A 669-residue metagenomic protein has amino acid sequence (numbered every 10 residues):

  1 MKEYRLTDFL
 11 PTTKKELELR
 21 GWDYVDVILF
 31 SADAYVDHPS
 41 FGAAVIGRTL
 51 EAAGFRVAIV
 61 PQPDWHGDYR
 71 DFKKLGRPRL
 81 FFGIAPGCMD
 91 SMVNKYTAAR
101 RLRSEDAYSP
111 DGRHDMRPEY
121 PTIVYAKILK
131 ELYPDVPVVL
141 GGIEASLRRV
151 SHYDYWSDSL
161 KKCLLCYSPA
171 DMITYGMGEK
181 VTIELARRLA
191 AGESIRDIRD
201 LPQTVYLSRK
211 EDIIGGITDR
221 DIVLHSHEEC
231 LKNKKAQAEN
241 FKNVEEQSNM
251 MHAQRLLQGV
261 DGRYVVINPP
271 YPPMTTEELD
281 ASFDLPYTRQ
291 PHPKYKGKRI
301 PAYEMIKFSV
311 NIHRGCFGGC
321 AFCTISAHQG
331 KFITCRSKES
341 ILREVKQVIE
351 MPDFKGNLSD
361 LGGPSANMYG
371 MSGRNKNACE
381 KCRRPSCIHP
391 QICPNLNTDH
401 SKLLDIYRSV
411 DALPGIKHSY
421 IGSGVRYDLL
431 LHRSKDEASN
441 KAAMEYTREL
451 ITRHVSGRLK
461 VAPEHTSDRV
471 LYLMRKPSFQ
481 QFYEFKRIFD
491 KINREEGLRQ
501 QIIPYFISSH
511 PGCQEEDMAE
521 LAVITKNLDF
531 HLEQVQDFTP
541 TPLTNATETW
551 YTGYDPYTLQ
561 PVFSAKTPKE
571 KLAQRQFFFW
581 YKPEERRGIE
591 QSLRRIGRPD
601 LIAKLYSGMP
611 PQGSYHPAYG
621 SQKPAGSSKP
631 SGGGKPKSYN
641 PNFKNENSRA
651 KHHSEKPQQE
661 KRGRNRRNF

Functional and structural regions predicted by a protein language model:
K2-Y24, A34, E239-S309: N-terminal [4Fe-4S]-dependent radical SAM core
L29, V45, I59, W65-D68 (+2 more regions): Conserved SAM/AdoMet-binding glycine-rich loop
F30-Y35, K298-T324, N357: N-terminal pre-triad scaffold of radical SAM enzymes
G42, P61-V260, I267-N268: Glycine-rich beta-alpha loop elements in corrinoid/cobalamin-binding modules across cobalamin-dependent enzymes
H66-G67, I195-N249, G262-Y264, P270-M274 (+5 more regions): Terminal amphipathic helices with adjacent charged low-complexity linkers/tails
D90-A99, L147-R149, E179-R187, R209-I213 (+6 more regions): Flexible glycine/acidic-rich beta-alpha junction loops that bind and position SAM and/or redox cofactors in anaerobic
D171, S282, C316, C320 (+4 more regions): Conserved, mostly hydrophobic/aromatic
C379, P385, G608-F669: Acidic, low-complexity intrinsically disordered tails
